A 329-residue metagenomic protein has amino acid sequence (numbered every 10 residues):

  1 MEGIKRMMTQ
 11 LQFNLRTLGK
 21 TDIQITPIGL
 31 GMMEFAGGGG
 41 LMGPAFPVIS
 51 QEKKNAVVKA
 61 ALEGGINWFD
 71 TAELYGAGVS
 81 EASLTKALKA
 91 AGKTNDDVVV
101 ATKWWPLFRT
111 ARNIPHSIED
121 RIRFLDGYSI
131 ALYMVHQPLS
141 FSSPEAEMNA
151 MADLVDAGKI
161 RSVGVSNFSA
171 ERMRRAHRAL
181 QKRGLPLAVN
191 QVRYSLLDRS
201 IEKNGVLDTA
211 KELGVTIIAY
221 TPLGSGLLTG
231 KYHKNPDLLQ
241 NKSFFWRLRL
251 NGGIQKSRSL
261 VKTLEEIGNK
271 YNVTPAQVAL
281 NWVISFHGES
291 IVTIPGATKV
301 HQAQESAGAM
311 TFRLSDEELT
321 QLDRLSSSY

Functional and structural regions predicted by a protein language model:
E2-V98, D156: N-terminal binding-site loop/beta-alpha segment at the start of enzyme catalytic domains that lines or forms
G3, Q12-L15, P138-Y329: Beta/alpha (TIM)-barrel catalytic core signal, keyed to glycine-rich beta->alpha loops juxtaposed to Asp/Glu that bind
G29, W68-D70, A131-M134, G164 (+2 more regions): Conserved beta-strand positions in the central sheet of alpha/beta enzyme cores
G38-Q51, K103-R112, H136-S142: Active-site mouth loops of central-metabolism enzymes
P47-A61, T110-L125, P144, M148 (+1 more regions): Short, acidic/polar
T85-N95, E119-G127, D153-V155, H177-K182: Acidic (Asp/Glu)-rich catalytic clusters
N95-F108, L132-H136, Q191-Y194: A short, structured active-site edge motif that brings together acidic residues
L125-S143: Active-site groove signature of glycoside hydrolases
